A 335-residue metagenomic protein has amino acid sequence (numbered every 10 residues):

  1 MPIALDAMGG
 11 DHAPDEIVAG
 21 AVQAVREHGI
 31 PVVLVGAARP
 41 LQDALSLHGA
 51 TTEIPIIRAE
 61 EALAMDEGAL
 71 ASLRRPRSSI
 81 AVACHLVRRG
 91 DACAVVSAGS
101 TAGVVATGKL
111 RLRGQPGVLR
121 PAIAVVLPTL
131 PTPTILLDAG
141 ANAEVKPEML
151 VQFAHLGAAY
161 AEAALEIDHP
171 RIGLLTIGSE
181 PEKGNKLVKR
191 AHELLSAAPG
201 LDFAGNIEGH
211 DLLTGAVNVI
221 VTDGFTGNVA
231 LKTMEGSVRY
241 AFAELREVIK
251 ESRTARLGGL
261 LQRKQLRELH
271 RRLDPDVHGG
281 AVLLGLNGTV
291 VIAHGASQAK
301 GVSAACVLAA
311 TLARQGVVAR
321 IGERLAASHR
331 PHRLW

Functional and structural regions predicted by a protein language model:
M1-L41: N-terminal phosphate-binding or glycine-rich loops at protein starts, especially the Walker A/P-loop of NTPases
I3-D15, A141-V151, I292-Q298: Short, glycine-rich nucleotide/cofactor-binding loops
D6, V35-G36, P55-I57, S97-G99 (+6 more regions): Short beta-strand segments
P14-D15, A19, E27, L34-V35 (+3 more regions): A glycine-rich phosphate/pyrophosphate-binding beta-strand-loop-alpha-helix module
D15-E16, P31-V33, R39-Q42, A143-G209 (+2 more regions): Glycine-rich phosphate/diphosphate-binding loop of Rossmann-like nucleotide-binding domains
G49-A92: Phosphate/nucleotide-donor binding subsite
K109-L136, A216-I220, G224-W335: Glycine-rich phosphate/nucleotide-binding loop
